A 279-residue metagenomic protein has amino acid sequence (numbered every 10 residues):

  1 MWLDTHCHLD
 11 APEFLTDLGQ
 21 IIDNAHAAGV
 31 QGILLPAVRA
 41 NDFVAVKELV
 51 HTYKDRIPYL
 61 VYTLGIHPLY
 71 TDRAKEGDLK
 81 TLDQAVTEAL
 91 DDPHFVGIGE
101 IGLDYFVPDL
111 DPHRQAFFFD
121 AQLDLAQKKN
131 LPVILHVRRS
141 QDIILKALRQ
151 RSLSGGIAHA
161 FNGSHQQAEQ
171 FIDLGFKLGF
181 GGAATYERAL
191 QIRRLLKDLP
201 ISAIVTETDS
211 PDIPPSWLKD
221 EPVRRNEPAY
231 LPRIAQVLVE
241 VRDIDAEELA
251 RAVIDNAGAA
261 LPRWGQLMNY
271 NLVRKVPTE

Functional and structural regions predicted by a protein language model:
M1-E279: Mid-domain alpha/beta scaffold segments of enzyme catalytic cores
